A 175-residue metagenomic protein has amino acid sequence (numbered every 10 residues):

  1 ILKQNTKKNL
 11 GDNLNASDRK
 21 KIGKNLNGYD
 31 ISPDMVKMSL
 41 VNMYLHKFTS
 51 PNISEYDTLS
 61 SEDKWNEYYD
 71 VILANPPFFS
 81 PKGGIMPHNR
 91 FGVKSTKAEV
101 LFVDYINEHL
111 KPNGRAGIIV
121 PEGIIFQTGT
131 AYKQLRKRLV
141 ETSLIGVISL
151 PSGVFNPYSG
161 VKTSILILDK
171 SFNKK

Functional and structural regions predicted by a protein language model:
I1-A74, F79-P81, R90, T96 (+4 more regions): Conserved S-adenosyl-L-methionine
K24, M86-F91, L150-P151: Short beta-alpha connecting loops at secondary-structure transitions that line or flank enzyme active sites
P33-M38, T96-L168: Conserved Class I SAM-dependent methyltransferase catalytic core
I53, G83, V147-S149: Residue-level detector of family-conserved "landmark" positions at structurally sensitive sites
P76, L168-K170: C-terminal beta-strand of the catalytic ATP-binding
P81-I85, T128: Conserved ATPase-coupling elements of RecA-like P-loop NTPase cores
F172-K175: Short, intrinsically disordered, charge-balanced linker/junction segments flanking boundaries in proteins
